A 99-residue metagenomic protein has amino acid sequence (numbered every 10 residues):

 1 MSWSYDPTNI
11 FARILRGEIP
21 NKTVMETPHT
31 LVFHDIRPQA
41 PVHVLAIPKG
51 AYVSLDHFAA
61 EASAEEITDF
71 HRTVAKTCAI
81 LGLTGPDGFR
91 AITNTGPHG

Functional and structural regions predicted by a protein language model:
M1-G99: HIT superfamily nucleotide-processing domains
